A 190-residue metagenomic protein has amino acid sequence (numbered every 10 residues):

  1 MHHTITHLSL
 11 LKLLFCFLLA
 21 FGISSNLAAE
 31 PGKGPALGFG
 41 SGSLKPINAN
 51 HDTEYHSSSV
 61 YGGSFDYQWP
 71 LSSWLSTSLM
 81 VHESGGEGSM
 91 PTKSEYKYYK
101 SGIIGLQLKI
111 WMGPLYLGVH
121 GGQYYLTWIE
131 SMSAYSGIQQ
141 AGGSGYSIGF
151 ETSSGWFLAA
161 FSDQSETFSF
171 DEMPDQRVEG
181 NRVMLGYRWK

Functional and structural regions predicted by a protein language model:
M1-G32: Cleavable N-terminal export/targeting peptides
A28-T77, V81-S84, M112, Y125 (+1 more regions): Short glycine/proline- and aromatic-enriched beta-strand/turn motifs that initiate or cap beta-hairpins
K33, Y55-G63, Y96-I104, W111-G113 (+2 more regions): Residues that define the transmembrane beta-barrel architecture of outer-membrane proteins
F39-I47, V81-S89, K100, I110-P114 (+4 more regions): Transmembrane beta-strands of outer-membrane beta-barrel pores
P46-Y55, G88-Y96, T127-I138, T167-Q176: Outer-membrane beta-barrel translocator domains and adjoining extracellular loop/strand segments of Gram-negative
F65-Y67, T77-V81, L108, L117-V119 (+3 more regions): Membrane-embedded beta-strands that build the outer-membrane beta-barrel scaffold
S84, Q140-K190: Predominantly the C-terminal beta-signal and adjacent terminal strand-loop region of outer-membrane beta-barrel
